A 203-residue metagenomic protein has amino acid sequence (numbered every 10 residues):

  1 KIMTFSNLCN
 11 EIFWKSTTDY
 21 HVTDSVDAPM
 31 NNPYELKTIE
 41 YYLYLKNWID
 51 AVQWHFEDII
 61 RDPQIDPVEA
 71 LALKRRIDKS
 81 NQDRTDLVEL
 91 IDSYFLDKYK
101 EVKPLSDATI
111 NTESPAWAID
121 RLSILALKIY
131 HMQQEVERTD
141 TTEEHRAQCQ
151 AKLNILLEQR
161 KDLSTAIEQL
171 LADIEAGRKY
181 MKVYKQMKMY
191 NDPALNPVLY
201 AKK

Functional and structural regions predicted by a protein language model:
I2-K203: Anionic, Ser/Thr-rich low-complexity intrinsically disordered regions
